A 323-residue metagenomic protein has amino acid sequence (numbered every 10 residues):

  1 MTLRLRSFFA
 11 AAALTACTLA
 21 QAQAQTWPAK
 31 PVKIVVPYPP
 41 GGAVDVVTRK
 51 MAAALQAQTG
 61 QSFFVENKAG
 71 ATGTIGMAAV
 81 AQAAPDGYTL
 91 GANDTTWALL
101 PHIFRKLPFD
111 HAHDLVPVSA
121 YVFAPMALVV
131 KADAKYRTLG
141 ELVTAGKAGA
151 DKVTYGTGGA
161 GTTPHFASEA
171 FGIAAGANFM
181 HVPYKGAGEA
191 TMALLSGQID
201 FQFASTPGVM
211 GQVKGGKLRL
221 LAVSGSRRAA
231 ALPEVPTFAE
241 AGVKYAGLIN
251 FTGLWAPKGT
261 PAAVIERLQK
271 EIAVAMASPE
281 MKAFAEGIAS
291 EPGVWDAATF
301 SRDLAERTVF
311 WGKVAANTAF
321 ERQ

Functional and structural regions predicted by a protein language model:
M1-A12, A20: Bacterial N-terminal signal peptides that target proteins for export
Q23-H113, K152, G176-F203, Q212 (+2 more regions): N-terminal (or domain-start) structured segment
A29-P31, I173-A174, K214, A239-E240 (+1 more regions): An extracytoplasmic/periplasmic, membrane-proximal ligand-sensing/linker region
Q82-Y88, H102-E189, F201, F238-E240 (+1 more regions): Hinge/capping helix and adjacent helix->loop/strand transition within the periplasmic-binding protein
T96-K106, A170-A174, F201-V235, G312: A ligand-binding cleft/hinge motif common to bilobed small-molecule-binding domains
F123, V209-A277, V309, E321-Q323: C-terminal lobe and pocket-closing loops of periplasmic/extracytoplasmic Venus-flytrap solute-binding proteins
